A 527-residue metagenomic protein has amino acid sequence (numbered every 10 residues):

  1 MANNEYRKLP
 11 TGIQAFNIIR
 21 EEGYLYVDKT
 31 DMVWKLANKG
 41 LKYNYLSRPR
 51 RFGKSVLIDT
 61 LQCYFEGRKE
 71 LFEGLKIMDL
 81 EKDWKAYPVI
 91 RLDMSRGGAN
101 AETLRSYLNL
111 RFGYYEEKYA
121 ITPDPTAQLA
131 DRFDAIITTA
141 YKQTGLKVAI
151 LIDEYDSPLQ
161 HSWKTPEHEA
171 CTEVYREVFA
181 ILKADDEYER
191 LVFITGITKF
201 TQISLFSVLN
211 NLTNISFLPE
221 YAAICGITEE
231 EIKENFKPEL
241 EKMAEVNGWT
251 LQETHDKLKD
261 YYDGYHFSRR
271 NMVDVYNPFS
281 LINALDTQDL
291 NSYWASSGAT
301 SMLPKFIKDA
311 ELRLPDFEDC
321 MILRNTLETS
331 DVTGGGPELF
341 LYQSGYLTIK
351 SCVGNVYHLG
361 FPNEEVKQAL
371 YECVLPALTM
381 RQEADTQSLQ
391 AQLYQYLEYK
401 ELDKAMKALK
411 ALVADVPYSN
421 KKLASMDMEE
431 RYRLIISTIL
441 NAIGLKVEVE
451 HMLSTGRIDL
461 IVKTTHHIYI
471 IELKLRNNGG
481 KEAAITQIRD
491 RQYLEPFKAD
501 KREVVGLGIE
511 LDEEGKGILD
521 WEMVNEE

Functional and structural regions predicted by a protein language model:
M1-M428, I443-L445: Phosphate-binding site recognition
A140-T144, I439-T465: Active-site metal-binding core of divalent-cation-utilizing nuclease and nuclease-like domains
A149, H467-I471, V505: Structural motif
E169-Y175, L475-L494: Mg2+/Mn2+-dependent nuclease catalytic core
V178-D185, L339-L347, S437-A442, Q487-L507: Metal-dependent nuclease catalytic cores in nucleic-acid-processing enzymes, especially RNase H-like/related
E430, L434-T438, I468, T486: Feature representing long, continuous alpha-helical segments
I436, L460-N477, R491: Conserved catalytic cores of phosphodiester-cleaving nucleases, focusing on short active-site segments
P496, R502-E527: Domain-level recognition of nuclease-like catalytic cores that cleave nucleotide substrates
